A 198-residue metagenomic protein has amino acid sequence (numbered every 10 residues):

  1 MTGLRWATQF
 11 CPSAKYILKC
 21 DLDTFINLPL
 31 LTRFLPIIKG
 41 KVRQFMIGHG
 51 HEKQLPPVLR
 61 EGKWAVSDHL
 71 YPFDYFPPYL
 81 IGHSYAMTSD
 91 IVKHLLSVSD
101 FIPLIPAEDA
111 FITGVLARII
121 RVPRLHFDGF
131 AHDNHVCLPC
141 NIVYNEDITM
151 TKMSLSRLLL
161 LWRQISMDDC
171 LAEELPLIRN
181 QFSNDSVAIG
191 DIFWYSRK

Functional and structural regions predicted by a protein language model:
M1-K198: Secretory-pathway lumenal glyco-enzymes, predominantly type II signal-anchor Golgi glycosyltransferases
